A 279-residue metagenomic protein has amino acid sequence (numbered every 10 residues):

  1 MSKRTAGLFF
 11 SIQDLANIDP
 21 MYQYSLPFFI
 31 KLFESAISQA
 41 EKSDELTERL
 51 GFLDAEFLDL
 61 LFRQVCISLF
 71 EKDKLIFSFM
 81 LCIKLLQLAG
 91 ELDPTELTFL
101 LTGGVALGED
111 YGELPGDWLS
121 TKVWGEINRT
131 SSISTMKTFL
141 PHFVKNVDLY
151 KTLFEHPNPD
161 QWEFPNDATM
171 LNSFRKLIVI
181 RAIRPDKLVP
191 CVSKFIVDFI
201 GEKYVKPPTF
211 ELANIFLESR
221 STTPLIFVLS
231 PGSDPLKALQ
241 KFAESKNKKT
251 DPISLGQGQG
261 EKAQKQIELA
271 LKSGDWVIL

Functional and structural regions predicted by a protein language model:
M1-L279: Amphipathic alpha-helical coiled-coil
